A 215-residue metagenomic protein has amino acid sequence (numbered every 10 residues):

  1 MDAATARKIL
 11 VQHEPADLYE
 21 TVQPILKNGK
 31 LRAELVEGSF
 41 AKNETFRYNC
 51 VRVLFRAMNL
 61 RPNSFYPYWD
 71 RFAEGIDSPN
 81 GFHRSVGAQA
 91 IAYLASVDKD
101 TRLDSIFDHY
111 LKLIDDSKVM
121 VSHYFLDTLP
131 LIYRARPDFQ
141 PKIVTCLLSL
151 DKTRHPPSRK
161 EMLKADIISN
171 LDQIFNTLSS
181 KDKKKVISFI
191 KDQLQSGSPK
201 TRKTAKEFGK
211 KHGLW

Functional and structural regions predicted by a protein language model:
M1-L60, L171, F175, I187 (+1 more regions): N-terminal alpha-helical scaffold/docking segments in eukaryotic complex subunits
D2-A4, L26-S39, P62-G75, D100-L113 (+3 more regions): Amphipathic alpha-helical scaffolding segments comprising HEAT/armadillo-like alpha-solenoid repeats
T21, C50, G87, F125 (+3 more regions): Conserved hydrophobic register position within alpha-solenoid helical repeats
K42-E44, P79-G81, S117-V119, H155-K160 (+1 more regions): Short inter-helical turns and helix N-cap capping residues of alpha-solenoid HEAT/ARM repeat scaffolds
R52-N59, G87-V97, T128-A135, D166-N176 (+1 more regions): Hydrophobic residues within the alpha-helices of tandem HEAT/HEAT-like
D77-T128: Hydrophobic, well-structured mid-protein blocks that either form specific transmembrane helices
I132, S149-T204, F208: Extended alpha-helical scaffolding segments
